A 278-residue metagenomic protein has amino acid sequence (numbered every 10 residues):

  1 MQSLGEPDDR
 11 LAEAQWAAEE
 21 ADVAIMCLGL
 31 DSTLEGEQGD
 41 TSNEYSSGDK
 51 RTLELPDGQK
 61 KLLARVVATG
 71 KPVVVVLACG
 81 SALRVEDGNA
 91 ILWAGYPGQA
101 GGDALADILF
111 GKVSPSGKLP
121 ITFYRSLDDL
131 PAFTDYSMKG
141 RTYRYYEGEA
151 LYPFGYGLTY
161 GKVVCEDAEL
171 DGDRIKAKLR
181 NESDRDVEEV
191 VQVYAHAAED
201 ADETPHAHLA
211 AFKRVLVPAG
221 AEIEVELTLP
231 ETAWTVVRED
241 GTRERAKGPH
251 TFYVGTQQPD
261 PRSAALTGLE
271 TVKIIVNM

Functional and structural regions predicted by a protein language model:
M1-M278: C-terminal non-catalytic regions of proteins with extracellular/luminal or membrane-system context
